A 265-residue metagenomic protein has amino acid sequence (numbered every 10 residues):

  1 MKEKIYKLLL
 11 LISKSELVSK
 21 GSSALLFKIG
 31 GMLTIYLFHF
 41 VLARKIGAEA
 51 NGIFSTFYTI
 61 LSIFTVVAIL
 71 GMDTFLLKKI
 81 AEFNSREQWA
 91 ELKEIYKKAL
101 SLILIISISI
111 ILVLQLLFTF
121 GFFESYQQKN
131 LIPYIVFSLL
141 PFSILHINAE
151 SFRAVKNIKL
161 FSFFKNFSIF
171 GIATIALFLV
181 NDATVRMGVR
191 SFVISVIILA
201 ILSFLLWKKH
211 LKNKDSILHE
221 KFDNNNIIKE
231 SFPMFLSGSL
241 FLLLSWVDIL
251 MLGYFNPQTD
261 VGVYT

Functional and structural regions predicted by a protein language model:
M1-L17, P133, V185-S191, S203-S245: Interhelical loop/hinge segments that connect adjacent transmembrane helices in multipass membrane
L9, L17-V18, F118-I135, Q258: Interfacial segments at transmembrane-helix termini and the short loops linking adjacent helices
S15-T74, F232-Q258: Signature of the first transmembrane helix
S19-G31, F57, S62, L70-F118 (+1 more regions): Membrane-water interface segments that mark the loop-to-transmembrane alpha-helix transition
Y36, F40, V67-L70, I111-T119 (+4 more regions): Membrane-embedded alpha-helical segments of multi-pass transporters/permeases
A43-A50, I132, V155-L160, G171-I201 (+1 more regions): Membrane-interface helix-loop junctions in multi-pass transport and translocation proteins
I105, E124-N148: Alpha-helical transmembrane segments of multi-pass membrane proteins
P141-F164: Membrane-interface junctions at transmembrane-helix termini in multi-pass inner-membrane proteins
